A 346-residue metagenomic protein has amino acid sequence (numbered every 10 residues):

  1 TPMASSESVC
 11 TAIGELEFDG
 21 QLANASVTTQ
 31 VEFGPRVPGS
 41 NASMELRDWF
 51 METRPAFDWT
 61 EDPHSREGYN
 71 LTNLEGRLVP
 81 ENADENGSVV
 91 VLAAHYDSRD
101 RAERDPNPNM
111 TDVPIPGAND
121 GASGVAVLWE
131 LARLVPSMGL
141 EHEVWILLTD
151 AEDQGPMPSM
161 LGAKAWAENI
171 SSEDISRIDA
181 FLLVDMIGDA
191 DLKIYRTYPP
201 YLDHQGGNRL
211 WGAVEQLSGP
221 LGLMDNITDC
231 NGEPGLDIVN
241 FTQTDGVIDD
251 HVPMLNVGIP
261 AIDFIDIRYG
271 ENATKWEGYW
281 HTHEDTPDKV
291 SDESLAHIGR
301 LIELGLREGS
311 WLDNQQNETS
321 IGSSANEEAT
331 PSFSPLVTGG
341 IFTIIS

Functional and structural regions predicted by a protein language model:
V9-D19, V31-A42, T60-R66, M110-A122 (+5 more regions): Second-shell loop/turn segments in exported
A12-G14, D19-A83, N231-D237: A non-catalytic alpha/beta surface segment that caps or lines the substrate-entry region of metallo-dependent hydrolase
L22-S26, T72-T149: Catalytic-core environment of secreted peptidases
R36-P38, S65-Y69, N82-A83, Y96-D100 (+4 more regions): Solvent-exposed loop/turn segments at secondary-structure junctions within structured extracellular/periplasmic domains
E75, V89-A93, G117, W145-L148 (+4 more regions): Structural recognition of the beta-strand scaffold that forms the well-ordered cores of secreted hydrolase catalytic
D112-G219: Acidic/histidine-rich catalytic neighborhood of metal-dependent amide-processing enzymes
A180, D189-S320: Active-site-adjacent substrate-binding region of metalloamidase/peptidase-like peptide-processing proteins
Q316-S346: C-terminal cell-surface addressing/anchoring modules of secreted/extracellular proteins
